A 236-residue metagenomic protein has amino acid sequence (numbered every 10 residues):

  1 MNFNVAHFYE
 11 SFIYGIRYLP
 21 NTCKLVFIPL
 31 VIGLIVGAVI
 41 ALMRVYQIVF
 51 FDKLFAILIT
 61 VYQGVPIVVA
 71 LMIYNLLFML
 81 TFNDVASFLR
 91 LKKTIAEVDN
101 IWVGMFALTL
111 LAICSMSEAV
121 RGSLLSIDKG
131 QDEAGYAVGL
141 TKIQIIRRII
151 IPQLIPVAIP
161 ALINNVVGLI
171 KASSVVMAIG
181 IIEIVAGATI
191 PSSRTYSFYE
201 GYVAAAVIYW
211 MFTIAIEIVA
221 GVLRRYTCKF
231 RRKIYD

Functional and structural regions predicted by a protein language model:
M1-D236: Transmembrane alpha-helices and adjacent helix-loop boundaries
